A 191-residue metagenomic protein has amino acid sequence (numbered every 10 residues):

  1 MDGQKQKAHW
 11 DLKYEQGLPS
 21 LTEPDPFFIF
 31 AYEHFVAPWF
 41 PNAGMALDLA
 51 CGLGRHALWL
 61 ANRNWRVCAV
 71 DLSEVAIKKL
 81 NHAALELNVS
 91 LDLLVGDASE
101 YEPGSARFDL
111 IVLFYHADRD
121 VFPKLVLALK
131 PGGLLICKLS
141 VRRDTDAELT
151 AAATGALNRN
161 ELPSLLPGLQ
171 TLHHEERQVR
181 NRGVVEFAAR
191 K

Functional and structural regions predicted by a protein language model:
M1-P41: Conserved class I S-adenosyl-L-methionine
N42-G52: Conserved class I S-adenosyl-L-methionine
R66-D71: Conserved SAM-binding motif I beta-strand of class I
S73-V75: Conserved SAM/SAH-binding beta-strand->alpha-helix loop
E86-A98: Conserved SAM-binding strand-loop segment of SAM-dependent methyltransferases
Y101-L110: A short acidic, Gly/Pro-enriched loop at the edge of an enzyme's catalytic core that lines a small-molecule cofactor
A117-L127: A short, conserved alpha-helix within the catalytic core of class I
G133-S140: Conserved beta-strand signature within the Rossmann-like core of class I S-adenosyl-L-methionine
